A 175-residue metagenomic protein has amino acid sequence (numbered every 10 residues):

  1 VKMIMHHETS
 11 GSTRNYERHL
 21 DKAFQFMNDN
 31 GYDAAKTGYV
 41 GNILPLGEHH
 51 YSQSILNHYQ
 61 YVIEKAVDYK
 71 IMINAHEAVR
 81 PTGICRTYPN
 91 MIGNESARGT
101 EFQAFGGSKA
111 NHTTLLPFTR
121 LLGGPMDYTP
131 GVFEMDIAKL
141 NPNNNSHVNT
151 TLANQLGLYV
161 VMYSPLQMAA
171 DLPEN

Functional and structural regions predicted by a protein language model:
V1-N145: Aromatic- and carboxylate-enriched substrate-binding clefts and catalytic-loop regions of carbohydrate-active enzymes
L140-N175: Glycine-rich, aromatic-lined ligand/substrate-binding cores of catalytic and carbohydrate-binding domains
